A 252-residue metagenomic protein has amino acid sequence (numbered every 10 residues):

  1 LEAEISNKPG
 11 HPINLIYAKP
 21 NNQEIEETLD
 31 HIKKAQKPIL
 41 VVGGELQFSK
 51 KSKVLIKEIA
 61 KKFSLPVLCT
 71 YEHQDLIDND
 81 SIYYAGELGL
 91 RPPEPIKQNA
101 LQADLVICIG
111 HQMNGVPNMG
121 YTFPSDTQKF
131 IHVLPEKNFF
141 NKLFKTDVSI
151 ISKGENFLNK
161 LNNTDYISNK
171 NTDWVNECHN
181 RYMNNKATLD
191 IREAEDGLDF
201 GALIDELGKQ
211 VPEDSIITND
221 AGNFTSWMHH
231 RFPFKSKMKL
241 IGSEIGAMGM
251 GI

Functional and structural regions predicted by a protein language model:
L1-K34: Conformationally flexible catalytic loops at phosphate/diphosphate-handling active centers
E2-L15, D78-N79, N180-I191, S236-M238: Gly-rich Lys/Arg/Thr-decorated short loops/hinges at beta-loop-alpha junctions or inter-strand turns that position
E24-I39, I59, A100-A103, E206-S215: Glycine-rich phosphate/diphosphate-binding loops that line cofactor/substrate pockets in enzymes
Q36-K50, A60, T218: Glycine-rich phosphate/diphosphate-binding loops and the adjacent beta-loop-alpha structural elements that coordinate
G44-L46, E72-Q74, H111-N114, G222-F224: Short glycine-rich anion-binding loops that position phosphate/pyrophosphate groups of nucleotides and phosphorylated
H73-C178: Glycine-rich, acidic loop regions that bind phosphate or pyrophosphate groups
H179-G251: Active-site diphosphate/adenylate-binding microenvironment
